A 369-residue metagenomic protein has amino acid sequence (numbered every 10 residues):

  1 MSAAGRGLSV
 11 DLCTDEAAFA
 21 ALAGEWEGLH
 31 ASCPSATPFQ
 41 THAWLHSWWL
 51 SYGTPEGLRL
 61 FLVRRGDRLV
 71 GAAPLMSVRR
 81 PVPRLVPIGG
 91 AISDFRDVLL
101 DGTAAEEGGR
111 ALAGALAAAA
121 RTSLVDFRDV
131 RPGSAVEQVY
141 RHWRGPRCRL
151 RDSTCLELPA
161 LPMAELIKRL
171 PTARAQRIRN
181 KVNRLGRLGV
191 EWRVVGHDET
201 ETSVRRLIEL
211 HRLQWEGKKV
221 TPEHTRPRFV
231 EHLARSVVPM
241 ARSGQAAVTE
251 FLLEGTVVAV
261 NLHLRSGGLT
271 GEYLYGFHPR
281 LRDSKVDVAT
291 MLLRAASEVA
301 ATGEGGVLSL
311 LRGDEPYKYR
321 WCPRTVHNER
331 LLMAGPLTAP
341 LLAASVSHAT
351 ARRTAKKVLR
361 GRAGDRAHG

Functional and structural regions predicted by a protein language model:
S2-L8, L12, E137-R169, F277 (+1 more regions): Active-site/acyl-donor-binding loops of N-acyltransferases
G5, I88-I92, R184-R187: Short, flexible turn/loop "capping" segments at secondary-structure junctions
V10-L85, V130-S153, L161, K168-R282: A conserved beta-strand-loop-helix scaffold within acyl/acetyltransferase catalytic domains
E56-L58, A120-T122, A246, G303-G305: Short, high-confidence coil segments that cap the C-terminus of an alpha-helix and link into the following beta-strand
R64, E107-A115, E223-A343: Aromatic (often tryptophan-rich) hydrophobic motifs at membrane interfaces
G90-R121: A gly/proline- and charged-residue-enriched helix-loop-helix capping module
A117-S134: ATP-hydrolysis module of ASCE/P-loop NTPase motor domains, specifically the Walker B Asp-Glu catalytic pair
V125-F127, R193-V194, V307-S309: Short catalytic-loop micro-motif centered on adjacent basic/acidic residues
